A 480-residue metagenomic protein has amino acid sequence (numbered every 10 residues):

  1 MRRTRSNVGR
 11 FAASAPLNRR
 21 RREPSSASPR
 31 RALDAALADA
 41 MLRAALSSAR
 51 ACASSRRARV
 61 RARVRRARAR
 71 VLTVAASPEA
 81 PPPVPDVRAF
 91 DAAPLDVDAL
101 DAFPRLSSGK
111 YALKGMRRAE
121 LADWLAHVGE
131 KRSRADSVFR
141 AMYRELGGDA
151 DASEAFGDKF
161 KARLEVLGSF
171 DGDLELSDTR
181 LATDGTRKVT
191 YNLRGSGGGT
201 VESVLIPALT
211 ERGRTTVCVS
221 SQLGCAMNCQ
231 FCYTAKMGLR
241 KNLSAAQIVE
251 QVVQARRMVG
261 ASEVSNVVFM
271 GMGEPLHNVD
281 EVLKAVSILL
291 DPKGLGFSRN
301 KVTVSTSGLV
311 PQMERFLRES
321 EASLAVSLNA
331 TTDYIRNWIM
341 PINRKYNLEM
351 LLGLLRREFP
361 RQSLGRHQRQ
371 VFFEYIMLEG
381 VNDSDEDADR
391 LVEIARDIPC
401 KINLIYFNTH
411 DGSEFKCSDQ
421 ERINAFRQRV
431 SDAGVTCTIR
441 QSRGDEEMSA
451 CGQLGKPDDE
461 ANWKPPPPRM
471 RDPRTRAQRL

Functional and structural regions predicted by a protein language model:
R2-R5, G9-R10, R20, L33 (+4 more regions): Auxiliary Fe-S-binding modules of radical SAM enzymes
P24: Cationic, low-complexity basic patches in intrinsically disordered or flexible, solvent-exposed regions
E145, T210, A235-L239, T332-D333 (+1 more regions): A short, flexible beta-alpha/helix-coil linker loop
R187, V201, T215-V219, M227 (+1 more regions): Generic beta-strand structural signal
L209-E250: Canonical Radical SAM [4Fe-4S] cluster-binding loop centered on the CxxxCxxC motif and its immediate flanking residues
S221, F269-M270, C451: Active-site-facing alpha/beta catalytic cores
A246-G260: Ferredoxin-type iron-sulfur electron-transfer modules in oxidoreductases and energy-metabolism complexes
R256-A433, C437: Conserved AdoMet/S-adenosylmethionine-binding subsite of the radical SAM
